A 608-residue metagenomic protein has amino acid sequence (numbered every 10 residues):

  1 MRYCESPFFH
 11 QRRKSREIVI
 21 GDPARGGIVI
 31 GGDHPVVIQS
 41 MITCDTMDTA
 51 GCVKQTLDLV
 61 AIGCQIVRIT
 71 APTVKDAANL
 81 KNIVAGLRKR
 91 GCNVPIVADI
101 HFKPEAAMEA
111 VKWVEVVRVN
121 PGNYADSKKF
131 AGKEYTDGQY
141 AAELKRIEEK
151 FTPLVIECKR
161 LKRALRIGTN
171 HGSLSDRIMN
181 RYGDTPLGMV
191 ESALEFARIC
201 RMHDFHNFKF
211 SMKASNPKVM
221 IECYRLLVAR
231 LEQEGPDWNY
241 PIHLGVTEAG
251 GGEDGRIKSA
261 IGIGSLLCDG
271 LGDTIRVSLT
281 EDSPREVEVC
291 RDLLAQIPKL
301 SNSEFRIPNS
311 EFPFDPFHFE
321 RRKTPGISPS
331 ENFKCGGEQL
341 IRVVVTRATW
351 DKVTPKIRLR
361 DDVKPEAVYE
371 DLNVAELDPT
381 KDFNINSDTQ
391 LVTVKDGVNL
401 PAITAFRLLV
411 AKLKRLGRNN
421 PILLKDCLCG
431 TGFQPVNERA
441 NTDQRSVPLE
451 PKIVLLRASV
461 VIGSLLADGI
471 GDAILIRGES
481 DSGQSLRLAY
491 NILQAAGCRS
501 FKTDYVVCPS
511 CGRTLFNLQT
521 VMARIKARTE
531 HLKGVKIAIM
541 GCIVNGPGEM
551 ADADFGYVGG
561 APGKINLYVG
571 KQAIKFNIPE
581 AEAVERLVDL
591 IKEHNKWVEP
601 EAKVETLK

Functional and structural regions predicted by a protein language model:
M1-M41, T46, V155-L161, K299-N302 (+3 more regions): N-terminal amphipathic alpha-helix/helix-capping segment at the start of soluble metabolic enzymes
K14, D33-G51, T70, P95-K103 (+5 more regions): Active-site mouth loops of central-metabolism enzymes
I38, D99, I167, F210 (+6 more regions): Conserved, mostly hydrophobic/aromatic
T43, I62-L87, P121-A142, F208-P217 (+1 more regions): Glycine-rich, proline-tolerant flexible connector loops at the mouths of alpha/beta enzymes
G63-R68, V114-A131, C268-P284, V392 (+2 more regions): Glycine-rich phosphate-binding active-site loops on the catalytic face of alpha/beta enzymes
A71-W113, D351-P355: N-terminal active-site wall of soluble small-molecule enzyme domains
N93-A131, D137-E157, K162: Hydrophobic or amphipathic alpha-helical targeting/insertion segments
Y135-F151, I156, I178-F305, E311-C335 (+3 more regions): Catalytic alpha/beta core domains of metabolic enzymes, predominantly
